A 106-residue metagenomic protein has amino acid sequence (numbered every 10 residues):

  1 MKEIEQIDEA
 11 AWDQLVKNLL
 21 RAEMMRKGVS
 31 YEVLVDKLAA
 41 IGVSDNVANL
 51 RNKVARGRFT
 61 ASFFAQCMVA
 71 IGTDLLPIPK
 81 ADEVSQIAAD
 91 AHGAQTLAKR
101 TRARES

Functional and structural regions predicted by a protein language model:
M1-V29: A short, Lys/Arg-rich alpha-helix, primarily the initiator
L34-L38: Short alpha-helical "recognition helix" segments of helix-turn-helix
A40-R58: Recognition helix of helix-turn-helix/homeodomain-like DNA-binding domains that insert into the DNA major groove
T60-P77: DNA major-groove recognition helix of helix-turn-helix/homeodomain DNA-binding modules
L76-S106: Short, charged recognition helix plus adjacent turn of helix-turn-helix-like nucleic-acid-binding domains
